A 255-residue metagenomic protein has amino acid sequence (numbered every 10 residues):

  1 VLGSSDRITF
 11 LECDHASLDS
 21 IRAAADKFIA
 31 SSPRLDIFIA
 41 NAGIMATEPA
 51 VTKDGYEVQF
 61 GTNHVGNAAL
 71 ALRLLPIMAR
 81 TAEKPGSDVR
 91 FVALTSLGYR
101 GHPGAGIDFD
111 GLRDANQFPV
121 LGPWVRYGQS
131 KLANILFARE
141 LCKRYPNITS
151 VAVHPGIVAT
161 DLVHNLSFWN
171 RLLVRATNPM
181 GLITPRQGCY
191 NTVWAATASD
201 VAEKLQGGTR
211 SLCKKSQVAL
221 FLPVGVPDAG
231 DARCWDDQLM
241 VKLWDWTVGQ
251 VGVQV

Functional and structural regions predicted by a protein language model:
V1-H164: Rossmann-fold NAD(P)H-dependent dehydrogenase/reductase core
A24, N134-F137, G188-T192, L243 (+1 more regions): Alpha-helical packing segments of well-folded alpha/beta enzyme cores
M78, A196-D200, V251, V255: Short, hydrophobic alpha-helical segments
D114-G122, L173-A176, V226-D228: Short glycine/proline-rich turn/loop motifs
S130, T177-P227, D237-V241: C-terminal helical subdomain
L166-F168: Mobile gating loops/cap/lid regions near enzyme active sites that modulate substrate access
Q206, G230, C234-V255: Intracellular terminal tails of multi-pass secondary transporters
